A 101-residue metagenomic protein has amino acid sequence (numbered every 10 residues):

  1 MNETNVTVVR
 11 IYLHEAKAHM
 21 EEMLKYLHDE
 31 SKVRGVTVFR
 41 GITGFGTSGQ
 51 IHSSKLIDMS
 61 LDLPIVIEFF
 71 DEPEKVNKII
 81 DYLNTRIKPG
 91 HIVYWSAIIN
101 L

Functional and structural regions predicted by a protein language model:
M1-L101: Positively charged, small/polar-rich N-terminal and surface patches that mediate targeting and assembly and bind
